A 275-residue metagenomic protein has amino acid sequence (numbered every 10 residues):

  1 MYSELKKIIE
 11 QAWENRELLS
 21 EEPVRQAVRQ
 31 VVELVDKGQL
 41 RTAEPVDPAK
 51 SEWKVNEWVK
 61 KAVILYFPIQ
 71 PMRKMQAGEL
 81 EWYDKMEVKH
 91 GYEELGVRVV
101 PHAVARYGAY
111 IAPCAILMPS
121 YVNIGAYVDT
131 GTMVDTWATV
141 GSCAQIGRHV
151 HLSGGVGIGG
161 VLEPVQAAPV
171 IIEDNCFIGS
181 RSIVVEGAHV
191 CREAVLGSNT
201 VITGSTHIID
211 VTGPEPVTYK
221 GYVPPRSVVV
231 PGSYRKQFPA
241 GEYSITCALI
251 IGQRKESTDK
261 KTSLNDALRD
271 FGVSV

Functional and structural regions predicted by a protein language model:
M1-V97, K220, R226-S227, P231-V275: Terminal amphipathic alpha-helical/low-complexity segments used for targeting or macromolecular assembly
V97-Q237, I250: Structural signal for interior beta-strand "rungs" in well-ordered beta-sheet cores of soluble enzyme domains
